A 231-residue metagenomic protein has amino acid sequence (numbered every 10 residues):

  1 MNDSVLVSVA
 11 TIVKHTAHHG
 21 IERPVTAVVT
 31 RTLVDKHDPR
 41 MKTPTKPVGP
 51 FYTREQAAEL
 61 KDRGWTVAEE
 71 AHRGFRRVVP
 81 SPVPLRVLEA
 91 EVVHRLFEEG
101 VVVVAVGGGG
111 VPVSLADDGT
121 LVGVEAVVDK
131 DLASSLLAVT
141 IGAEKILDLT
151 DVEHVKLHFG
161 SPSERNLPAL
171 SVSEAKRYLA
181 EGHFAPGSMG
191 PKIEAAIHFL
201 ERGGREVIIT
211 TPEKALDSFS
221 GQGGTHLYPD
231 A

Functional and structural regions predicted by a protein language model:
N2-A231: C-terminal catalytic "cap/lid" subdomain
